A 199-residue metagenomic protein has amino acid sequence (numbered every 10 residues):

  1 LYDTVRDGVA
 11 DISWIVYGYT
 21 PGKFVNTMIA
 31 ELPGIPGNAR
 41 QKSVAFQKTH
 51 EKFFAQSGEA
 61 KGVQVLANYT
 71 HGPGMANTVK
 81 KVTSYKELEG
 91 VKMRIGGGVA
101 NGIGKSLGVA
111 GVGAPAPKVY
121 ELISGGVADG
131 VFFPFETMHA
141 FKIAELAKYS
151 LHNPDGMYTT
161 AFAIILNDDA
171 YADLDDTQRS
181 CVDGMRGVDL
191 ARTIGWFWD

Functional and structural regions predicted by a protein language model:
L1-K42, T49-D199: N-terminal secretory/targeting leader peptides
